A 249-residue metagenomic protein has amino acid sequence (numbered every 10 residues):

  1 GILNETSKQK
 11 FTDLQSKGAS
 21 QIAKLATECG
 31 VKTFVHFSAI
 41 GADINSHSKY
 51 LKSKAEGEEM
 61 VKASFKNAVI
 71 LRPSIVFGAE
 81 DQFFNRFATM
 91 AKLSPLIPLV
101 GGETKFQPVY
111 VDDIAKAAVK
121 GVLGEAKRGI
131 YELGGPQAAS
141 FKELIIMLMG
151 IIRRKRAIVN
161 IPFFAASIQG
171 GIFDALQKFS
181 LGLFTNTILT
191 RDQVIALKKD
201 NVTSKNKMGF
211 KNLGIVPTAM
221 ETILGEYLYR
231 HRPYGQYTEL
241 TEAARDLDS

Functional and structural regions predicted by a protein language model:
G1-E28, I40-I44: NAD(P)H-binding glycine-rich loop region in Rossmannoid oxidoreductase-like domains and their noncatalytic homologs
E5, I40-K52, V76-D81: Conserved catalytic-site region of short-chain dehydrogenase/reductase
F11-S16, V35, K54, Q107: Short alpha-helix in the Rossmann-fold core of NAD(P)-dependent oxidoreductases
G18-Q21, Q82-F83, G101-L123, G129-G135 (+1 more regions): Substrate-positioning beta->alpha
S38, E58-Q82, T89: Conserved beta-loop-beta element that borders a ligand/cofactor-binding pocket
A88-G101: A short C-terminal helix-loop "cap" of Rossmann-like NAD(P)-dependent dehydrogenase/epimerase domains
K105-D112, Y131-I151, N160-G171, V216-T218: Substrate-binding strand-loop-helix patch in Rossmann-like NAD(P)-dependent oxidoreductase/epimerase domains
F164-S249: A hydrophobic C-terminal alpha-helical subdomain
